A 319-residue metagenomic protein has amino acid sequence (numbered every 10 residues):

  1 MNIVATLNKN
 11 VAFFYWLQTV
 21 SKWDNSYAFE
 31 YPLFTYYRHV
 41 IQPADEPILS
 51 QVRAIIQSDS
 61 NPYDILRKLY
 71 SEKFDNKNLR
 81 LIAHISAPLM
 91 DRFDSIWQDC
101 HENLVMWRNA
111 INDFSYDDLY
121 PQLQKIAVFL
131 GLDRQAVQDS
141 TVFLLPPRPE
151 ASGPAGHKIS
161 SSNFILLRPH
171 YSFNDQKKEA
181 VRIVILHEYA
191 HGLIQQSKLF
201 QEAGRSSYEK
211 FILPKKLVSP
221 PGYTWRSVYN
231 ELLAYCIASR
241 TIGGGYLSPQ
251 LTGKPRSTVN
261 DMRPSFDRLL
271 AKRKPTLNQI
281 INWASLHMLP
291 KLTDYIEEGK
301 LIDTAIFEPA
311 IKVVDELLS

Functional and structural regions predicted by a protein language model:
M1-Q98: N-terminal low-structure segments adjacent to metalloprotease catalytic domains across cellular compartments
L7-N8, D113-Y120, Q176, A180 (+2 more regions): Soluble non-cytosolic domains of exported or imported proteins
D99-S161: Auxiliary, metal-adjacent structural segments of Zn-dependent hydrolase domains
I126-F129, V228-G243: An active-site-proximal "capping" alpha-helix that borders the catalytic cofactor pocket
K158-K177: Acidic, His- and aromatic-enriched active-site or binding-groove loops in soluble protein domains that engage sugars
E179-L199: Active-site recognition of the HExxH zinc-binding catalytic motif
Q196-R226: Post-HEXXH active-site segment of zinc metalloproteases
Y246-S319: Pan-zinc metallopeptidase signature
